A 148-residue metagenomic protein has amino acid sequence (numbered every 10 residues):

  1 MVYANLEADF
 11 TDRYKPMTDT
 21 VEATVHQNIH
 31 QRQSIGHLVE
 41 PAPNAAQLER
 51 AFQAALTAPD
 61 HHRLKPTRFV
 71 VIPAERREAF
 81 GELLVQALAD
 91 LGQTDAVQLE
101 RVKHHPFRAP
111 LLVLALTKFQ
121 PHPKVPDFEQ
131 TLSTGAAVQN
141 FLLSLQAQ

Functional and structural regions predicted by a protein language model:
V2-R108: N-terminal amphipathic, basic helical "cap/leader" segment at the start of enzyme domains
A55, V113, F119-Q148: Small-aliphatic-rich amphipathic alpha-helix that forms the alpha element of a beta-alpha
H105-T117: Ordered, amphipathic secondary-structure segments that act as subunit-interaction surfaces in large macromolecular
